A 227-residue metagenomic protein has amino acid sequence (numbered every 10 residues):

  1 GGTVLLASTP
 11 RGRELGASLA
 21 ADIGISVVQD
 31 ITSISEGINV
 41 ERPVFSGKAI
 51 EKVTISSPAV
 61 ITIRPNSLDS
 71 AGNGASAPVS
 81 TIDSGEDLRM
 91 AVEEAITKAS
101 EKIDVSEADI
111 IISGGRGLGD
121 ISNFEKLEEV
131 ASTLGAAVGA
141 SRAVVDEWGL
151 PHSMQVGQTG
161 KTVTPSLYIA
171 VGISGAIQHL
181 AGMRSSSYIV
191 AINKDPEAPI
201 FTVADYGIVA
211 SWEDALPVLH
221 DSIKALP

Functional and structural regions predicted by a protein language model:
G1-P227: N-terminal glycine-rich FAD/FM-binding segment characteristic of electron-transfer flavoproteins
